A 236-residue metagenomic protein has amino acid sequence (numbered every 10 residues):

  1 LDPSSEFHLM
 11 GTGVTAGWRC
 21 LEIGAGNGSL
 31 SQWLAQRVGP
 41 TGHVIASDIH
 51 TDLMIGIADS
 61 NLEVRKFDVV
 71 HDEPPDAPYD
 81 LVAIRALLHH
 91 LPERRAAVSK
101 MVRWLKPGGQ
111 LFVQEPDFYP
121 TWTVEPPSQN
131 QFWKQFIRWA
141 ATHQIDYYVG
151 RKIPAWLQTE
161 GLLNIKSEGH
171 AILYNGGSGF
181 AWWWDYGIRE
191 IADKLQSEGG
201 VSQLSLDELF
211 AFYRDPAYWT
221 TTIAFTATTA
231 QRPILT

Functional and structural regions predicted by a protein language model:
L1-W18, W33: Conserved alpha-helix/loop element of class I SAM-dependent methyltransferases that forms part of the SAM/SAH-binding
L21, G26-D72: Class I SAM-dependent methyltransferase SAM/SAH-binding core
H71-V82: A short acidic, Gly/Pro-enriched loop at the edge of an enzyme's catalytic core that lines a small-molecule cofactor
D80-R95: A short SAM/SAH-binding and catalytic strip from SAM-dependent methyltransferases
R95-Q110: A short glycine-rich, Lys/Arg-flanked "PGG" loop and its adjoining helix->strand segment in the class I
F112-S178, K194: Conserved catalytic/acceptor-binding region of the Class I
Q158, K166-T236: Conserved Class I S-adenosyl-L-methionine
